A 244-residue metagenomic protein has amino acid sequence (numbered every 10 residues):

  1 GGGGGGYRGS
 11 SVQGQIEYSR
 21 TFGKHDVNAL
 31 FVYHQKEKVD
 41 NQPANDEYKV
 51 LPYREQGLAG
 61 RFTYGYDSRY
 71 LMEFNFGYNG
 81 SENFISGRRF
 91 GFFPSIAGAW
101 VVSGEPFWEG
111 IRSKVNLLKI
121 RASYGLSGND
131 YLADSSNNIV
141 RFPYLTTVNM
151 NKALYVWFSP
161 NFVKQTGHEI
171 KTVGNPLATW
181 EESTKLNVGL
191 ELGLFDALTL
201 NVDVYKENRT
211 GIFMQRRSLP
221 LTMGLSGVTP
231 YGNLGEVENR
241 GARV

Functional and structural regions predicted by a protein language model:
G1-V244: Extracellular/periplasmic, surface-exposed regions of secreted and cell-surface proteins
